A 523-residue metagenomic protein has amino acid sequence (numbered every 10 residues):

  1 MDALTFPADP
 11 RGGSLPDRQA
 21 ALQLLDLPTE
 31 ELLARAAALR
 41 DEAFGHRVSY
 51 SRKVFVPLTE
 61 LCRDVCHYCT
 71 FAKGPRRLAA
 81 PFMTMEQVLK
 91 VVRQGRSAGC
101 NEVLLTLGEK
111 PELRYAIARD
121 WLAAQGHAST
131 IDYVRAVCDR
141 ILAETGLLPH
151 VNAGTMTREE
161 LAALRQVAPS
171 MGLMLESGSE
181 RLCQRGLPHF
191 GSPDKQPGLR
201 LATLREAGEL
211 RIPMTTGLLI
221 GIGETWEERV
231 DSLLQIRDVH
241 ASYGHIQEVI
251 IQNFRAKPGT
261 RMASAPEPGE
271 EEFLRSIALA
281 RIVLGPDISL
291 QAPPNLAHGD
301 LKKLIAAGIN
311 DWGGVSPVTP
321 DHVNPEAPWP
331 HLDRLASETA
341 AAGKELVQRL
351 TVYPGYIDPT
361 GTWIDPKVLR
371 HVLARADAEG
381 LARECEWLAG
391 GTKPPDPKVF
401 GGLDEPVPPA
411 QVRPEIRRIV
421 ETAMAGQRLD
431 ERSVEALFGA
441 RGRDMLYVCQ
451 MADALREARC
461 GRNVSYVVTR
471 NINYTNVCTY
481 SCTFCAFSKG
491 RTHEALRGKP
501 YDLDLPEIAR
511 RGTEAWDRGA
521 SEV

Functional and structural regions predicted by a protein language model:
M1-E31, A38-A43, L89-K90, R96 (+4 more regions): Auxiliary Fe-S-binding modules of radical SAM enzymes
L33-P75, A80-E109, S170, E209 (+2 more regions): N-terminal pre-triad scaffold of radical SAM enzymes
V48-V54, V103-L105, P149-V151, M171-L173 (+7 more regions): Hydrophobic faces of well-ordered beta-strands that scaffold small-molecule active sites in alpha/beta enzyme cores
V54-V56, E109-P111, A153-T157, S177-S179 (+6 more regions): Active-site-proximal loop/turn and secondary-structure-junction residues that shape catalytic pockets, frequently
E60, L89-K90, R135-A136, R158 (+7 more regions): Residue-level marker for well-ordered alpha-helical positions
V65, A118-D120, L164-Q166, G186-P188 (+5 more regions): Short, glycine/charged-enriched secondary-structure capping and boundary segments
P75-A241, Q411, K489-V523: Conserved Radical SAM active-site core
